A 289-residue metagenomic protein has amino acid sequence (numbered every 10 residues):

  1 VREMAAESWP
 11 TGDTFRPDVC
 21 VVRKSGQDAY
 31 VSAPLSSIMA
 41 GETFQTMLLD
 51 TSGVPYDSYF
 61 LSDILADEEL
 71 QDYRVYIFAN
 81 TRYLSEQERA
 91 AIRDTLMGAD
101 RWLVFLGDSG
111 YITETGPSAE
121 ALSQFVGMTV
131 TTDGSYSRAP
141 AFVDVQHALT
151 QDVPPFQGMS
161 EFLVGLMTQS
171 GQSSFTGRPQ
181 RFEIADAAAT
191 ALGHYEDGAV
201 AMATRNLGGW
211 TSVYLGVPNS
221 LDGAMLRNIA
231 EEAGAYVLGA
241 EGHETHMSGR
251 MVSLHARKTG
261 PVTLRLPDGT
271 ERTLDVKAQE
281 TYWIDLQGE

Functional and structural regions predicted by a protein language model:
V1-D72, T115, M128, A199 (+2 more regions): Aromatic-Pro/Gly-enriched surface loop or interdomain linker that acts as a lid/target-recognition segment
V75: Short, Asp-centered acidic motifs that coordinate Mg2+ and/or phosphate in catalytic or ligand-binding sites
A79-E289: A conserved amphipathic helix/loop scaffold that creates a polar/acidic microenvironment used either to coordinate
